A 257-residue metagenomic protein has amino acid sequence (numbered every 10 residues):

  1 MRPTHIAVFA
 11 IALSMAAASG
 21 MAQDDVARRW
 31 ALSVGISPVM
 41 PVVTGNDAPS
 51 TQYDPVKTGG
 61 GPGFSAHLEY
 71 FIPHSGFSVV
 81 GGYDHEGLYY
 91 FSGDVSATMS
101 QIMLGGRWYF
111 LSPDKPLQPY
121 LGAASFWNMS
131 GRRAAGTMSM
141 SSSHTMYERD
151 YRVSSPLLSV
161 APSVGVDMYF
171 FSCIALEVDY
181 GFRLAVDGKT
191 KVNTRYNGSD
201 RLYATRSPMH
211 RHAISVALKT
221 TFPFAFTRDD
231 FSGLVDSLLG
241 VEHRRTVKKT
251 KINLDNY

Functional and structural regions predicted by a protein language model:
M1-H5, Q23: Positively charged n-region of N-terminal signal peptides that target proteins for export
A7-A16: Bacterial N-terminal signal peptides
A22-F71, S215-D229, G233-Y257: Short glycine/proline- and aromatic-enriched beta-strand/turn motifs that initiate or cap beta-hairpins
D24-V26, Y53-G60, G93-M99, Y147-P156 (+1 more regions): Replace "Gram-negative outer membrane beta-barrel proteins" with "bacterial and organellar outer membrane beta-barrel
A31, G76-S78, P116-Q118, G165 (+3 more regions): Membrane-spanning beta-strand positions in outer-membrane beta-barrel proteins
L32-M40, G81-H85, L121-M129, V166 (+3 more regions): Transmembrane beta-barrel strands of outer-membrane/channel proteins
T44-Q52, Y89-A97, G131-S142, K189-N197 (+1 more regions): Outer-membrane beta-barrel translocator domains and adjoining extracellular loop/strand segments of Gram-negative
E69-H144, P156-L158, R211, A217-F224: Gram-negative (and chloroplast) outer-membrane scaffold detector with strong preference for beta-barrel transmembrane
